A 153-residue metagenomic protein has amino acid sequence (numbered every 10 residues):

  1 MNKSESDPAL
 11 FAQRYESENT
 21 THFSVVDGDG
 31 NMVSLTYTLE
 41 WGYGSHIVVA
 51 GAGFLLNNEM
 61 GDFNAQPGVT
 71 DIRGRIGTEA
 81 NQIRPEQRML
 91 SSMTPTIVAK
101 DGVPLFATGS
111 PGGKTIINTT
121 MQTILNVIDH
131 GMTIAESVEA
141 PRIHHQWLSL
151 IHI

Functional and structural regions predicted by a protein language model:
M1-T38, V48-A52, E59, P67-T70 (+1 more regions): Internal maturation/activation junctions in enzymes
S17-T20, G42, S91-M93: Short, small/polar residue-rich loop motifs at catalytic or cofactor-binding pockets
G42-L55, N118-Q122: A short, polar/charged loop-to-alpha-helix boundary motif
G68-T96: Flexible, small-/acidic-enriched active-site or ligand-binding loops
G109-M132: Alpha-helical support elements that line or immediately flank enzyme active sites and cofactor-binding pockets
I134-H144: Short, well-structured alpha-helical segments that form the helix of a local strand-helix-strand
I151-I153: Conserved small/polar residues in nucleotide/adenosyl-binding loops
